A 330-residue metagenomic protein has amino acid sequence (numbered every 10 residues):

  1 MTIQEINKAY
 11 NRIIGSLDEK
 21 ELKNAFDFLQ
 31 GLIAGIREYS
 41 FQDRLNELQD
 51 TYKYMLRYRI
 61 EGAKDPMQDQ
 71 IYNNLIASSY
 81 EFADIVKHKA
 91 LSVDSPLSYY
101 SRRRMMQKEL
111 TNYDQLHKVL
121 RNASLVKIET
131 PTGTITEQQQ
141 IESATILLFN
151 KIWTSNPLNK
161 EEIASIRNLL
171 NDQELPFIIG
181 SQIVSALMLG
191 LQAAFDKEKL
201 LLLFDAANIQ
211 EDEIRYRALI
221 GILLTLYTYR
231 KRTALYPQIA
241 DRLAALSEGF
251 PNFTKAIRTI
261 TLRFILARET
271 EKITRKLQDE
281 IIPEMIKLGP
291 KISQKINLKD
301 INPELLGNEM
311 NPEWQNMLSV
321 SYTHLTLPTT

Functional and structural regions predicted by a protein language model:
T2-I128, S143: Extended, helix-rich scaffolding/adaptor regions
Q4, A34-I36, D84-L91, R121-L125 (+3 more regions): Alpha-helix capping and inter-helical loop/turn segments
G31, Y54-R57, E81, I85-H88 (+5 more regions): Positions within ordered alpha-helical repeat solenoids
L120, E129-G180, V184-E198: Alpha-helical solenoid scaffolds in large eukaryotic transport, assembly, and signaling factors
S181-L189, R217-L226: Non-membrane alpha-helical segments in proteins
L201-L202, A234-L246: Alpha-helical repeat scaffolds
Q210-E211: Short inter-helical turns and helix N-cap capping residues of alpha-solenoid HEAT/ARM repeat scaffolds
T323-T329: Conserved small/polar residues in nucleotide/adenosyl-binding loops
